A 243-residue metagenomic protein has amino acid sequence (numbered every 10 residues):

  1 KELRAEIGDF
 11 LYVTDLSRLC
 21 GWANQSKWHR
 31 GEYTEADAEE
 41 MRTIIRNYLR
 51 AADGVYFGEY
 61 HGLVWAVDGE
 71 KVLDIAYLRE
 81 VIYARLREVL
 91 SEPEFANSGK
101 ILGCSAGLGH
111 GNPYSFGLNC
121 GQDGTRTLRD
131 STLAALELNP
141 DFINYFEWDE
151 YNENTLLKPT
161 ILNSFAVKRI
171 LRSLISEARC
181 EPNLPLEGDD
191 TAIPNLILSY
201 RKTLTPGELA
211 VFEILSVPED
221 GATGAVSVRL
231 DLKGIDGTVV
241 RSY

Functional and structural regions predicted by a protein language model:
K1-Y243: Glycan-processing catalytic domains of CAZymes
